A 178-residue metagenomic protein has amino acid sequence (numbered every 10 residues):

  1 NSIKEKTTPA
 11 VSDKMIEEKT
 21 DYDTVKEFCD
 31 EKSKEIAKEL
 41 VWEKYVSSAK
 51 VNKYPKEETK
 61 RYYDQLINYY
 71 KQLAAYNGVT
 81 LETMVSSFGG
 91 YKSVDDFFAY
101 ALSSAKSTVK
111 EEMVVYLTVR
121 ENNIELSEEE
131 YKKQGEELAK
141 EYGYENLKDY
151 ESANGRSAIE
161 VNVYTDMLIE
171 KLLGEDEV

Functional and structural regions predicted by a protein language model:
N1-D95, K106-V178: Peptidyl-prolyl cis-trans isomerase
